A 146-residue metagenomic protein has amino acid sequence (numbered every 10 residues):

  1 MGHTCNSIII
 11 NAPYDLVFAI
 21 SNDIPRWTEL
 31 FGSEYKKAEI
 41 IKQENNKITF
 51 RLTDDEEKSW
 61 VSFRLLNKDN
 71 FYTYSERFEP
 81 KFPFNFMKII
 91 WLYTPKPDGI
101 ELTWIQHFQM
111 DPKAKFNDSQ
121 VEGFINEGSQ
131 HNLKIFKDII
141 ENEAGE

Functional and structural regions predicted by a protein language model:
M1-N45: Hydrophobic ligand-binding cavity/cleft-lining segments
G2-T4, N46, Y72, N85-M87 (+1 more regions): Residues at beta-strand starts and edge strands
H3-C5, E57-S62, F84-I90: Short, surface-exposed coil-to-beta transition loops
I8, F50-L52, E76, W91 (+1 more regions): Preference for bulky hydrophobic residues occupying beta-strand positions in well-ordered beta-sheet regions
N11-D15, Q43-E44, L65-N70, L92-E101: A short, structured loop/turn motif at beta-sheet edges
P25-E29, K37-F82, H131, I135-E143: Glycine-rich portal/gate segments that line the openings of hydrophobic small-molecule binding cavities
F78-H131, D138: Beta-strand/loop substructures that line and gate deep hydrophobic ligand-binding cavities in soluble
